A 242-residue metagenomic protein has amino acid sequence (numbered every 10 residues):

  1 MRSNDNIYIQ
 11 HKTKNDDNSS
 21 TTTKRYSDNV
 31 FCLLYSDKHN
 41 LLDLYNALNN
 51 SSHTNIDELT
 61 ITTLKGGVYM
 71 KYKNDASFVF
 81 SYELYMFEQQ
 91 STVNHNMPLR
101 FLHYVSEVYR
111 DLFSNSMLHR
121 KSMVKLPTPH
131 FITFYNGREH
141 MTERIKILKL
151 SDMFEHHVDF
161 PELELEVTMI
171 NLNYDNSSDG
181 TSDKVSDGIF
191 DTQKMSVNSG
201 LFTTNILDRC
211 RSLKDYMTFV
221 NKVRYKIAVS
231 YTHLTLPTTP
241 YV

Functional and structural regions predicted by a protein language model:
M1-L234: Elongated, amphipathic alpha-helical interaction scaffolds
H233-V242: Single conserved hydrophobic/aromatic residue that forms the stacking wall/gate of nucleotide- or nucleobase-binding
